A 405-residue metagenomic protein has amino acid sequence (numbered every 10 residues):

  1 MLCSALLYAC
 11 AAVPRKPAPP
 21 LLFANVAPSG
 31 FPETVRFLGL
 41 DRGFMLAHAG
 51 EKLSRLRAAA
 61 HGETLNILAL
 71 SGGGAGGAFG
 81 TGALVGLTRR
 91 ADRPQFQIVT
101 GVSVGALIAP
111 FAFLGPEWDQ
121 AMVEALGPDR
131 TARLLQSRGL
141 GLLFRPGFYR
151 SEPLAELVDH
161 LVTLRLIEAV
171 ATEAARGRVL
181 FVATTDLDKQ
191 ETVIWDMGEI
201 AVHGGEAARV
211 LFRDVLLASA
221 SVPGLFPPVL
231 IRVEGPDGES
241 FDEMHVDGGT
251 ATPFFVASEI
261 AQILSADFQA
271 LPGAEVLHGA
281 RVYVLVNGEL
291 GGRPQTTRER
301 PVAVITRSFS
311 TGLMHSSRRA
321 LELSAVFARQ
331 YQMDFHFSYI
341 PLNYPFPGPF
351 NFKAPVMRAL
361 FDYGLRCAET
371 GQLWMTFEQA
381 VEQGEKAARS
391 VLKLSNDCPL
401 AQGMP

Functional and structural regions predicted by a protein language model:
M1-C3: Sec-dependent signal peptide recognition, specifically the positively charged N-region followed immediately by
L6-A9: C-terminal motif of bacterial Sec signal peptides marking the signal peptidase cleavage site
A11-I98, F113-P405: Patatin-like phospholipase
A75, S103-V104: Active-site loop->helix "elbow" adjoining a glycine-rich segment at hydrolase catalytic centers
